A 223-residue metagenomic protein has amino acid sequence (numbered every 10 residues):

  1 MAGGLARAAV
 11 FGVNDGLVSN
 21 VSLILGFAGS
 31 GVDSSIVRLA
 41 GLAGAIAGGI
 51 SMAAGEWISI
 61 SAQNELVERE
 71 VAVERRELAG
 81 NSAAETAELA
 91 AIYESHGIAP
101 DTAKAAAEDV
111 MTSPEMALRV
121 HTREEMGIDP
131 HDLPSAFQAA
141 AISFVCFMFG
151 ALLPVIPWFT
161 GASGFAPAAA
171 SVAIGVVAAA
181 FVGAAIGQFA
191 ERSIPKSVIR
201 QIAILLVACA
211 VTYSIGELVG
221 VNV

Functional and structural regions predicted by a protein language model:
M1-R7, Q63-F144: Cytosol/matrix-facing amphipathic helices and coiled-coil assembly/linker segments of eukaryotic membrane proteins
M1-S59: Internal alpha-helical transmembrane segments
R7-G12, I36-G44, G48, M52 (+3 more regions): Alpha-helical transmembrane segments of multi-pass membrane proteins, especially transporters and channels
D15, A54, A103-A106, F147 (+2 more regions): Residue-level signature of catalytic and energy-coupling elements of molecular machines, predominantly ATP/GTP-dependent
G16-N20, S143-P154: Core segments of transmembrane alpha-helices that mediate helix-helix packing or line hydrophobic substrate/ligand
W57-S61, I128-D129, G183-S193: C-terminal ends of transmembrane helices
L153-P154, A173-R192: Transmembrane alpha-helical segments of integral membrane proteins
Y213-V223: Juxtamembrane boundary at the C-terminal end of a transmembrane helix
